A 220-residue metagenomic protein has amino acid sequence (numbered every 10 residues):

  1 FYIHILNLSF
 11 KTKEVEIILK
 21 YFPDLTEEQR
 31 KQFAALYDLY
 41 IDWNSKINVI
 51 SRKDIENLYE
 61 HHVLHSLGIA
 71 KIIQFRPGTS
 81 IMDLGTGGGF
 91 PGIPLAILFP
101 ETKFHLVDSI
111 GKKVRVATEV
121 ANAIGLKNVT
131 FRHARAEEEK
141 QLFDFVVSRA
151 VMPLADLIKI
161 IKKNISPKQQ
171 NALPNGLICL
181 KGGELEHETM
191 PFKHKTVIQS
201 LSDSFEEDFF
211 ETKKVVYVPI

Functional and structural regions predicted by a protein language model:
F1-S9, N164, L180: N-terminal amphipathic/basic-hydrophobic helices that include classical n-h-c signal peptides and signal-anchor
L6-R76, M82, K112, E119-K127: Class I SAM-dependent transferase core
L67-S148, I158: Conserved SAM/SAH cofactor-binding pocket of Class I
K103, N128-T130, G176, T196-Q199: Conserved beta-strand segments of alpha/beta enzyme cores
A134, I161, L180-G183: Non-DNA-binding regulatory cores of transcription-related proteins, predominantly C-terminal effector-binding
I158-P174: A short glycine-rich, Lys/Arg-flanked "PGG" loop and its adjoining helix->strand segment in the class I
Q170-E184: Conserved beta-strand signature within the Rossmann-like core of class I S-adenosyl-L-methionine
G182-I220: Active-site capping/gating segments
